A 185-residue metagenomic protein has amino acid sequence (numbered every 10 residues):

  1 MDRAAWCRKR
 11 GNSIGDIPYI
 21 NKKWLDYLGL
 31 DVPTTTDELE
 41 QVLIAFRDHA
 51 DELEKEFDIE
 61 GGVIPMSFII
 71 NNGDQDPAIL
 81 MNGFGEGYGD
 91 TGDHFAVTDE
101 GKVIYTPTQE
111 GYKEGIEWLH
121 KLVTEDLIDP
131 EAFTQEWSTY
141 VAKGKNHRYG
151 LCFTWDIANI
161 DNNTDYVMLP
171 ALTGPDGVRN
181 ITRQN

Functional and structural regions predicted by a protein language model:
M1-N185: Extracytoplasmic/secretory soluble proteins
